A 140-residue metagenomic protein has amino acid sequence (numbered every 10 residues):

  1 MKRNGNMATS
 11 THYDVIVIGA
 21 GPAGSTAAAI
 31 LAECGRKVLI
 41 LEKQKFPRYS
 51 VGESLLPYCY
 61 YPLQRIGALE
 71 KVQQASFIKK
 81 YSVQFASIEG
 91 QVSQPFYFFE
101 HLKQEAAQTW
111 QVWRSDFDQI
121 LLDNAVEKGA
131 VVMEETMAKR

Functional and structural regions predicted by a protein language model:
M1-N6: Short, Lys/Arg-enriched N-terminal segments with co-localized hydrophobic residues within the first ~10-30 amino acids
A8-G21, L39: Beta1/beta-strand and adjacent pyrophosphate-binding region of the FAD-binding site in flavoprotein oxidoreductases
H12, S87-R140: Conserved N-terminal helical subregion
I16, A32-V51: Glycine-rich FAD pyrophosphate-binding loop
G24-S25: N-terminal Rossmann-fold NAD(P) dinucleotide-binding loop
C34, L63, K128: Conserved dinucleotide-binding and phosphotransfer motif residues
R48-G90: N-terminal FAD cofactor-binding segment of flavoenzymes
